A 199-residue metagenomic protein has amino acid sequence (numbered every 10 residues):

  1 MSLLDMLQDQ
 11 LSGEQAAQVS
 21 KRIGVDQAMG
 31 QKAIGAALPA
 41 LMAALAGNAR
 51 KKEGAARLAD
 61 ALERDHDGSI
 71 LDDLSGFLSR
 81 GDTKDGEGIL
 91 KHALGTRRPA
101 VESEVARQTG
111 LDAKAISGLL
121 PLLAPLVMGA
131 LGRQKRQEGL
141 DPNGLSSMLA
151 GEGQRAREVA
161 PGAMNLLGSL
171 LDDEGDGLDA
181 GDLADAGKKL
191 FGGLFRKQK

Functional and structural regions predicted by a protein language model:
M1-K199: A structural "flexibility-hinge" signal
